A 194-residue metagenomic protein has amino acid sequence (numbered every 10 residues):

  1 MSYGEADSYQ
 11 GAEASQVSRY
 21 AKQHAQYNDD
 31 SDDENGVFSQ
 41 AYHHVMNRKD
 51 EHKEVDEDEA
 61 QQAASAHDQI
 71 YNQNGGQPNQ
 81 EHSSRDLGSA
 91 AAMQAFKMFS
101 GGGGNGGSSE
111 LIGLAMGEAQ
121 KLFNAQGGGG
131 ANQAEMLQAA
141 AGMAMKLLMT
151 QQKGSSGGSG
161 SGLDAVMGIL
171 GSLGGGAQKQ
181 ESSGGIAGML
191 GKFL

Functional and structural regions predicted by a protein language model:
M1-L194: Amphipathic alpha-helical interaction segments
